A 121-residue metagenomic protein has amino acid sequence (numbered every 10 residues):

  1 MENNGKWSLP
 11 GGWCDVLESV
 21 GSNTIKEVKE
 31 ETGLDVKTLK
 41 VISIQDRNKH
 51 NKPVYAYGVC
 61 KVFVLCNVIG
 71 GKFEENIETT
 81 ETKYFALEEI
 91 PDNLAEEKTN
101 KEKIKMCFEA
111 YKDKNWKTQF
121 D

Functional and structural regions predicted by a protein language model:
N3-K6: A conserved beta-turn-beta hairpin within the catalytic core of GNAT-like acetyltransferases that forms part
L9-G11: Thr-Gly-centered strand-to-loop micro-motif
C14-K40, D46-K103, W116-D121: Unchanged
A110-K114: C-terminal segments of enzyme domains that contribute to small-molecule binding surfaces
